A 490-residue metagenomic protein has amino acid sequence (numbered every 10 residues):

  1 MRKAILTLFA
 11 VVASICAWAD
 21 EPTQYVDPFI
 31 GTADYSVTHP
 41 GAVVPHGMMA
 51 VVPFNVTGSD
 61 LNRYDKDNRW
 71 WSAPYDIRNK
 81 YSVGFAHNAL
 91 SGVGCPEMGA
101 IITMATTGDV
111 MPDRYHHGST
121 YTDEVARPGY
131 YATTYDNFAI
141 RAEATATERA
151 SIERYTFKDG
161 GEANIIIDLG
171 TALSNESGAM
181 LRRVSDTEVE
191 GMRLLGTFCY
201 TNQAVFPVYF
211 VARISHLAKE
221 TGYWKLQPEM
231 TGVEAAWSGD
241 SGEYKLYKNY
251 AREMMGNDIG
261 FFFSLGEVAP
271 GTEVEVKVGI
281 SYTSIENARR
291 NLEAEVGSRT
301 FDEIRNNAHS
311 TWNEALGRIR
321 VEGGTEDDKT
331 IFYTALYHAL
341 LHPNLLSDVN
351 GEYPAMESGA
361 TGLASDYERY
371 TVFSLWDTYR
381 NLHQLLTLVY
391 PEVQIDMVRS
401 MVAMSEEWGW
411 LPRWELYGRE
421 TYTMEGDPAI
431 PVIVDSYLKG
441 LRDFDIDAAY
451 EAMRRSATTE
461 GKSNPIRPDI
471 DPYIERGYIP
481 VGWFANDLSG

Functional and structural regions predicted by a protein language model:
M1-A4: Positively charged n-region of N-terminal signal peptides that target proteins for export
L8-F9, N344: A periodicity- and composition-biased signal for non-globular, repetitive helical segments
F9-W18: Hydrophobic h-region of N-terminal signal peptides that target proteins for export in Gram-negative bacteria
D20-P431, Y437-G490: Accessory carbohydrate-recognition regions in carbohydrate-active enzymes
